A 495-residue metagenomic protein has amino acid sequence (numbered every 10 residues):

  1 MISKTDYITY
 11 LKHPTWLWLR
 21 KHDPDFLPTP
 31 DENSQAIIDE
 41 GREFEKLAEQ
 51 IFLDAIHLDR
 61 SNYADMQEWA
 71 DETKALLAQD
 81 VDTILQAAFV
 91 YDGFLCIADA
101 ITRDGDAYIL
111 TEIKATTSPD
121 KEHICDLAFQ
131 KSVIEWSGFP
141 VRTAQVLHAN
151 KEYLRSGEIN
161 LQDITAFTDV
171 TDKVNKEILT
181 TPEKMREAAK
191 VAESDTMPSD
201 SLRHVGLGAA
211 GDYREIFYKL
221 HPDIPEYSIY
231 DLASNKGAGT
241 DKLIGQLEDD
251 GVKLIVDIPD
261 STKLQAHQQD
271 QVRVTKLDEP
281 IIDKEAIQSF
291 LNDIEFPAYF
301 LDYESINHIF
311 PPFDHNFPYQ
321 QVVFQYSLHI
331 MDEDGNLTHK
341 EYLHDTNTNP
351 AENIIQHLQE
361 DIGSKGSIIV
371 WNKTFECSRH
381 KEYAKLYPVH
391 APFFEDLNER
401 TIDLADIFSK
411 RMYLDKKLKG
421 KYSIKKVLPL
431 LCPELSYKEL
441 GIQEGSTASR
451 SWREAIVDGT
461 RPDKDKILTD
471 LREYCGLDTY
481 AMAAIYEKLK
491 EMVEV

Functional and structural regions predicted by a protein language model:
M1-D106, L243-H267: Metal-dependent nuclease catalytic cores that hydrolyze phosphodiester bonds in DNA/RNA, characterized by
L19-R20, V256, H308-P311, R379: Short helix/loop capping segments that flank catalytic or ligand/cofactor-binding pockets
E49, K131, K381, A483-K490: Short, amphipathic alpha-helical segments that act as regulatory/interfacial helices in nucleotide-processing proteins
D82-A87, L95-D99, L110-I113, E122-V191 (+1 more regions): Conserved DEDDh/DEDDy metal-dependent 3′-5′ exonuclease domain
F89, A286-S364: Conserved RNase H-like, two-metal-ion catalytic cores of nucleic-acid enzymes
R103-A107, D332-G335: Short acidic-glycine loop/turn motifs at beta-strand connectors
I159-Y227, D241-L247, V427-V495: Acidic, Mg2+-coordinating catalytic module of metal-dependent nucleases/exonucleases that use a two-metal-ion mechanism
S228-P297: N-terminal accessory regions of nucleic-acid-interacting proteins
